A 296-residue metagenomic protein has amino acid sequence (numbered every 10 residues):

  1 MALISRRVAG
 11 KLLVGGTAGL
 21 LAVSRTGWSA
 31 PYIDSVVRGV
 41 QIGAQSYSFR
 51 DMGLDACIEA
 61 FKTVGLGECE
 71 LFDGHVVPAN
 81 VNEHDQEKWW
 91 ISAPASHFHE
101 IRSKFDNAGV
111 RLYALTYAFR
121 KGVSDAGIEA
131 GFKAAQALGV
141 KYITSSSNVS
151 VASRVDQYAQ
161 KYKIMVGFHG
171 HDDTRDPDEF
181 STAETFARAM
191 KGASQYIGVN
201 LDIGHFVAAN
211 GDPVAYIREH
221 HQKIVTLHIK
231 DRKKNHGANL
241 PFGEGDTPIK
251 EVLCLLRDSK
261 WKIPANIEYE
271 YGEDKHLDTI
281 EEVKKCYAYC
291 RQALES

Functional and structural regions predicted by a protein language model:
A2-G43, R50-E68, A183, A187-L201 (+1 more regions): Histidine-acidic metal/acid-base catalytic patches
L13-V14, G19-A22, D34, F98-H99 (+2 more regions): Active-site acidic/histidine proton-transfer and metal-coordination neighborhood in alpha/beta enzyme cores
S48, F72-D73, T116, G170: Residue-level recognition of beta-strand->loop/alpha-helix junctions
C69-F72, L112-T116, T144-S145, P264-I267: Short beta-strand segments at enzyme active-site cores
F72-H99: Glycine-rich, proline-tolerant flexible connector loops at the mouths of alpha/beta enzymes
D73-H75, D172-D173, I229-D231: Short, acidic/turn-prone active-site loops that include or flank metal/cofactor- and phosphate-binding residues
G74, R120, N148, R232 (+1 more regions): Flexible loop residues that form catalytic and substrate-binding hotspots at small-molecule/glycan-binding clefts
P78-A79, G122, A152, D176 (+2 more regions): Generic structural signal for helix capping and beta-alpha/helix-loop junctions
